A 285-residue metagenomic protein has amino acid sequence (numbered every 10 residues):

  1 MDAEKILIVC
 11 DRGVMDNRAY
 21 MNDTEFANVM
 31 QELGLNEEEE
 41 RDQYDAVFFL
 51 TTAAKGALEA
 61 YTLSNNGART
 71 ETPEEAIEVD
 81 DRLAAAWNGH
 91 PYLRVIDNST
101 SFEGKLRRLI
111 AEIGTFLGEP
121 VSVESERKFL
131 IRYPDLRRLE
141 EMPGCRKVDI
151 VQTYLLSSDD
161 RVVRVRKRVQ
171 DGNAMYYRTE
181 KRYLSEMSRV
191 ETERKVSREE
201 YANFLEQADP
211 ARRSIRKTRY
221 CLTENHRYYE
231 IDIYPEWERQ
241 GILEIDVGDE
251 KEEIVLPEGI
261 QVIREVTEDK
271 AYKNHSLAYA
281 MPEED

Functional and structural regions predicted by a protein language model:
M1: N-terminal phosphate/diphosphate-binding loop that engages ATP/GTP or pyrophosphate donors across diverse enzyme folds
K5, V9, D42-D45, R82-I96: A structural motif corresponding to the C-terminal end of an alpha-helix and its immediate exit/capping segment
L7-I77: ATP-dependent NMP and nucleoside kinases share a basic, alpha-helical "lid"
E38-R41, A85, G118-V121: A general structural signal for short secondary-structure junctions and capping/turn motifs
A68, H90-R108: Phosphate-binding beta-loop-alpha motif at adenosine-nucleotide cofactor sites
A76, D81-A84, I96-D97, V121-S122 (+2 more regions): Long, hydrophilic "mature protein body" segments
E103-G104, I110-D285: Phosphate-end processing signature that detects enzymes handling 5′-triphosphorylated RNA and polyphosphate
